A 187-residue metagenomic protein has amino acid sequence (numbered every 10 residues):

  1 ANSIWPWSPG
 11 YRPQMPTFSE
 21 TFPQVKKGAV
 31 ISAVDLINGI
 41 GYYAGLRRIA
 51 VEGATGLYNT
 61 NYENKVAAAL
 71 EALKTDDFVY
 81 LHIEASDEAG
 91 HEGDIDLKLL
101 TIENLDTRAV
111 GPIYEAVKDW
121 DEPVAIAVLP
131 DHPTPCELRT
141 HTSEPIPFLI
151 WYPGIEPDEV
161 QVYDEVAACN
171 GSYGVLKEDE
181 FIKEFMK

Functional and structural regions predicted by a protein language model:
A1-K187: Feature captures the catalytic ectodomains and active-site-proximal regions of enzymes that hydrolyze or transfer
